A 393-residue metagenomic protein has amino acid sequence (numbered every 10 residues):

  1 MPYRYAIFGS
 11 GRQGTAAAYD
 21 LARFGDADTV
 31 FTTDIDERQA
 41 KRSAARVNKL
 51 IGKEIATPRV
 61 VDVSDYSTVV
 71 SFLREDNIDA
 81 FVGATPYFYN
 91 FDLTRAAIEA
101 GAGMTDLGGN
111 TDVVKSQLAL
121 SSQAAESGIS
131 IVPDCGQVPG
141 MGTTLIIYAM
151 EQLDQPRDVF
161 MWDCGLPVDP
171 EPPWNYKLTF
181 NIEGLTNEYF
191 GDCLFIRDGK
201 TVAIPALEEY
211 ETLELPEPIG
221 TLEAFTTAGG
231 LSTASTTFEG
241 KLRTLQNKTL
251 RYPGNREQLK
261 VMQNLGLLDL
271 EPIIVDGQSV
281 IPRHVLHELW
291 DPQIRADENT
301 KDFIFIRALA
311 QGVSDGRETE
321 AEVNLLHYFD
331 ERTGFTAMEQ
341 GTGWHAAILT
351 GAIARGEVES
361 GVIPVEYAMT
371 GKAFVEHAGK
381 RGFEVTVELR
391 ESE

Functional and structural regions predicted by a protein language model:
Y5-G9: Conserved N-terminal Rossmann-fold NAD(P)-binding element of oxidoreductases
Q13-G14: Hydrophobic/small residue at the entry helix of a nucleotide-binding pocket
I35-Q39, T111: Helix N-cap at the beta1-alpha1 junction of Rossmann-like dinucleotide-binding domains, i.e., the first residues
L50-D65: Rossmann-fold cofactor-recognition segment
V61-N77, Y89: Conserved Rossmann-fold cofactor-binding substructure of NAD(P)-dependent oxidoreductases
L73, D79-A84, M104-T105: N-terminal Rossmann-like NAD(P) cofactor-binding module of classical short-chain dehydrogenase/reductase
G108-I131: Rossmann-fold NAD(P)-binding glycine/threonine-rich loop
Q152-E393: C-terminal catalytic/substrate-binding lobe primarily of soluble NAD(P)-dependent oxidoreductases
